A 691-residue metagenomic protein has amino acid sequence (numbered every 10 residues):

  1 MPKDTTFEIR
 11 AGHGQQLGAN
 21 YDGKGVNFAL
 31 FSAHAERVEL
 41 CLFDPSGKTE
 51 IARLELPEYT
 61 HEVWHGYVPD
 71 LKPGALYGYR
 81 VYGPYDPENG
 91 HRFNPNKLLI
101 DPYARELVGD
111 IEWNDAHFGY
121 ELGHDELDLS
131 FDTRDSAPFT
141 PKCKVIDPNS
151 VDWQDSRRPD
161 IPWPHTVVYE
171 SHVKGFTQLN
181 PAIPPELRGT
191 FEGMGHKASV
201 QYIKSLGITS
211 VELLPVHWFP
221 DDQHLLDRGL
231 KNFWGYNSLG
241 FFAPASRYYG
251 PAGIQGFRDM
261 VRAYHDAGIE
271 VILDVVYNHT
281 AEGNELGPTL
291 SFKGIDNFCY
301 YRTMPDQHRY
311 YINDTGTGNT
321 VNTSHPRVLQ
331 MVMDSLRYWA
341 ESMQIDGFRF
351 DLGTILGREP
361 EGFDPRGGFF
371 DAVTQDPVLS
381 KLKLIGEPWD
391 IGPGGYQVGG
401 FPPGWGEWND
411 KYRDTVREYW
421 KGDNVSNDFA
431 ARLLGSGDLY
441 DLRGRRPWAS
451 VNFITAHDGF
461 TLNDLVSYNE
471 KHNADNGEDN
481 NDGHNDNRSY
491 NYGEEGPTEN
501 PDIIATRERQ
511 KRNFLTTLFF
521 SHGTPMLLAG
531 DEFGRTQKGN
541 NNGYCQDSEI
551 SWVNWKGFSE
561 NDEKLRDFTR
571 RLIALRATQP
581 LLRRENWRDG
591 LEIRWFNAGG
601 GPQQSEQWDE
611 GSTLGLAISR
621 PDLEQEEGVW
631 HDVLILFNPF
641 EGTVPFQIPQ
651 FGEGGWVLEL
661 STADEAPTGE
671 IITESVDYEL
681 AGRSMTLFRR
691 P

Functional and structural regions predicted by a protein language model:
M1-Y169, K174, I503-R512, T517-L527 (+1 more regions): Carbohydrate-interacting/catalytic domains
L30, Y79, S171, I203 (+10 more regions): Conserved, mostly hydrophobic/aromatic
G83-D152, D221-K231, N237, A267 (+2 more regions): Core domains of carbohydrate- and sulfate-ester-processing enzymes
D86-G90, T177-L179, F219-Q223, H279-E282 (+5 more regions): Short catalytic/ligand-binding loop motif for oxyanion handling, primarily in non-cytosolic enzymes, centered on
E106-P181, L187, T415-D502, N597-W608: Glycine-rich phosphate/pyrophosphate-binding loop and adjacent beta-alpha nucleotide/cofactor-binding cores
S136, H172-I345, L352-V378, W420-K421 (+1 more regions): Substrate-binding/active-site clefts of carbohydrate-active enzymes
V167-Y169, V211, V271-L273, F348 (+2 more regions): Hydrophobic faces of well-ordered beta-strands that scaffold small-molecule active sites in alpha/beta enzyme cores
Q344, E359, P365-A529, G534 (+8 more regions): Conserved alpha/beta catalytic core and glycan-binding cleft of carbohydrate-active enzymes
